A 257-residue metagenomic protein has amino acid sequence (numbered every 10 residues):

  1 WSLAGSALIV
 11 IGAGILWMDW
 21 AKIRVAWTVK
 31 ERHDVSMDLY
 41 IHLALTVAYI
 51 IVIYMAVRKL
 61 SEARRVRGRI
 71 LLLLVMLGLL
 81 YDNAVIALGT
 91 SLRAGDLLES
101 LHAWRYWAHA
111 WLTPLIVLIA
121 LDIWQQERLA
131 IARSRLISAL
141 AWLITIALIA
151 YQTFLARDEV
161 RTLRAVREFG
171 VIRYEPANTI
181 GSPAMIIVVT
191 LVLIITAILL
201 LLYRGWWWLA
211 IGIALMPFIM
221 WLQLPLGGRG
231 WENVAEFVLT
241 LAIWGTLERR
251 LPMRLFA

Functional and structural regions predicted by a protein language model:
G14, L77-N83, T145-T153, I213-P225: Aromatic-anchored segments of alpha-helical transmembrane domains
V35-V52: Hydrophobic transmembrane alpha-helical segments in integral membrane proteins
V52-R58, V117-W124, R173-W207: Alpha-helical transmembrane segments in multipass membrane proteins, preferentially the mid-helix core
I53-L60, V85-L97, W107-A139: Internal transmembrane alpha-helix with an interfacial aromatic "cap," most often the third helix
A63-M76, R135-L140, L202-I213: Membrane-interfacial loop-to-transmembrane alpha-helix junctions, especially the N-terminal start
G95-W107, F169-G170, R229-V238: Non-cytosolic membrane-interface motifs at loop->transmembrane helix junctions
L121-T190: Membrane-proximal helix-loop-helix units in multi-pass membrane proteins
V189-A257: C-terminal transmembrane-bundle signature of multipass membrane proteins, characterized by strong activation on
